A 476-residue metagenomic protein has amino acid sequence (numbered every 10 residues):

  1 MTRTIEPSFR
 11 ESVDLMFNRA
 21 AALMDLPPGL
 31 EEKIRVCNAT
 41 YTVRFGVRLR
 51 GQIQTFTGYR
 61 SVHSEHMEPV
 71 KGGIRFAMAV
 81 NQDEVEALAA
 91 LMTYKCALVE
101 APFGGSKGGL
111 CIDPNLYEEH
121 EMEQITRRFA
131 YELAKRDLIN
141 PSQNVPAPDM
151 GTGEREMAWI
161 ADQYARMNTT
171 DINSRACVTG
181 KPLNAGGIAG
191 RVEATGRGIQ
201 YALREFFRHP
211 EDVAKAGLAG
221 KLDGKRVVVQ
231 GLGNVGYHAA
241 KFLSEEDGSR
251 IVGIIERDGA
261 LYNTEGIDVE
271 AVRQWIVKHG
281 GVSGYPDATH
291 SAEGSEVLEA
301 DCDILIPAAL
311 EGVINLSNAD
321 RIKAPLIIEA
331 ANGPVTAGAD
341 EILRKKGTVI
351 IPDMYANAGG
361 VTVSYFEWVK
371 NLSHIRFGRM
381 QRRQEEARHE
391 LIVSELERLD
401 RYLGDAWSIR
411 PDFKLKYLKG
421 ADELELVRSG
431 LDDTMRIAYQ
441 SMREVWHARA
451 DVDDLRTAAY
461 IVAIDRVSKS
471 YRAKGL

Functional and structural regions predicted by a protein language model:
M1-A194, Q200-A202, F206-F207, A356 (+3 more regions): N-terminal ligand-binding/catalytic initiation module
R3-S8, F206-F207, R321, P325-L476: Adenosine-phosphate binding glycine-rich loop
S8, S12-L15, N38, V80-D83 (+19 more regions): Conserved active-site and cofactor/substrate-binding residues in soluble primary-metabolism enzymes
P27-K33, E100, L138-A147, D171-S174 (+4 more regions): Flexible, glycine/charged-enriched surface loops at secondary-structure junctions
Y59, G109, Q143-N144, R175 (+5 more regions): Structural motif
A87, D171-I172, G253-E256, I306-P307 (+2 more regions): General beta-strand structural signal in soluble alpha/beta enzymes
A189-E299: Glycine-rich phosphate/diphosphate-binding loop of Rossmann-like nucleotide-binding domains
G259-I350: Rossmann-like adenosine-cofactor binding region
